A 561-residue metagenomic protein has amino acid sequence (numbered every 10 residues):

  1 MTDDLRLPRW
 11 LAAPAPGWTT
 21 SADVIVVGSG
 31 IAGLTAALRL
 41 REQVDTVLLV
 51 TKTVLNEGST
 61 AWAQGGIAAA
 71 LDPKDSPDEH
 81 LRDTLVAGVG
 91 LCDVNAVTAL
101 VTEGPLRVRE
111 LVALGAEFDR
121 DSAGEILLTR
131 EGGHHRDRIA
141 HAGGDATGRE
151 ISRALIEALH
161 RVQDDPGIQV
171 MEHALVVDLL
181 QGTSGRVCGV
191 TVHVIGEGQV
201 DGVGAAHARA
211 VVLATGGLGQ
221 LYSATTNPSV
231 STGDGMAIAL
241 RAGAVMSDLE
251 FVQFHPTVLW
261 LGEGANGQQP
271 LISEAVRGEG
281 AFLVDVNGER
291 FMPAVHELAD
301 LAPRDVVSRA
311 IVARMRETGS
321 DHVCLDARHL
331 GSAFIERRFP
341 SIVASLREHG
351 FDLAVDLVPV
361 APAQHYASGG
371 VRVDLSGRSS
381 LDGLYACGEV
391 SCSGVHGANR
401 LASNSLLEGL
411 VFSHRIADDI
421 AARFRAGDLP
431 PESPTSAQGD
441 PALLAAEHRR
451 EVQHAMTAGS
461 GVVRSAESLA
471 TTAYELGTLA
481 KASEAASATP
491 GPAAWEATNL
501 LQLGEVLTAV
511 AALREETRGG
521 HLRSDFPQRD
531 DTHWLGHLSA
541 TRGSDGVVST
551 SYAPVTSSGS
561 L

Functional and structural regions predicted by a protein language model:
D3-L7, A12-A22, I31, R39 (+12 more regions): Glycine- and aromatic-enriched mobile tails/lids
T19-A22, G198-A210, S380-G383: Core beta-strand elements of the Rossmann-like FAD/NAD(P) dinucleotide-binding domain in flavoenzyme oxidoreductases
D45-T51, D248: Short beta-strand "acidic-cap" motif of Rossmann-like dinucleotide-binding folds
T53-L85, V89, T257, G267-Q268: Conserved N-terminal glycine-rich FAD pyrophosphate-binding loop of Rossmann-like flavoproteins
A87-L128: Rossmann-like flavin
C92-P105, I139-E157, M171, T225-G233 (+3 more regions): Short beta-strand to alpha-helix junction loop
V112-G202, A214, V258-G262: Conserved redox-cofactor binding core of oxidoreductases
I238, A244-V358, D419-R425: An anion/pyrophosphate-binding glycine-rich loop and adjacent beta-alpha core in soluble alpha-beta enzymes
